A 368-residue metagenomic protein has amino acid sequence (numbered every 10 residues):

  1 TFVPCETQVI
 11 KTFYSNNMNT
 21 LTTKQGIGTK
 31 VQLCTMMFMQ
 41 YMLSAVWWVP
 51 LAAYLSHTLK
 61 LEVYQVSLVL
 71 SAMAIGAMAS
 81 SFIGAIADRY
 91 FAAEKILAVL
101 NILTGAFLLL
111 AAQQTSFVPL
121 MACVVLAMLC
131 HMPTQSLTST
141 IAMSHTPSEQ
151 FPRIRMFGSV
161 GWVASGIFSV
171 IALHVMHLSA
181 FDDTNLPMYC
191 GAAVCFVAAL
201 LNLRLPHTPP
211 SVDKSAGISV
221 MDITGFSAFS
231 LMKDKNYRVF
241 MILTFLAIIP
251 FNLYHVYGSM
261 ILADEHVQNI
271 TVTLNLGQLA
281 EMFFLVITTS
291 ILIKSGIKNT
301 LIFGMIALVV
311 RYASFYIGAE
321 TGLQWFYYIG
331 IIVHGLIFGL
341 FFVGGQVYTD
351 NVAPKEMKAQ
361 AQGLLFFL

Functional and structural regions predicted by a protein language model:
M18-I27, L205-M241: Juxtamembrane intracellular "pre-TM" segments in multi-pass secondary transporters
T23-A74, N236-T273: Helix-loop boundary and gating motifs at the non-cytosolic
F38, F107, F117-T134, F245 (+1 more regions): Hydrophobic core of transmembrane alpha-helices in multi-pass small-molecule transporters, especially MFS/SLC-type
L68-A85, N275-I287: Central cavity-lining transmembrane alpha-helices of secondary-active solute carriers, predominantly the Major
A79-A92, L173, F284-I297: Helix-to-loop junctions at the C-terminal end of transmembrane segments in multipass secondary transporters
K95-L109, N299-S314: Structural signature of the two symmetry-related core transmembrane helices
V125-F157: Cytoplasmic helix-loop-helix junction between adjacent transmembrane helices in 12-TM secondary transporters
A192-V212: C-terminal membrane-cytosol helix-exit motif in multi-pass small-molecule transporters
